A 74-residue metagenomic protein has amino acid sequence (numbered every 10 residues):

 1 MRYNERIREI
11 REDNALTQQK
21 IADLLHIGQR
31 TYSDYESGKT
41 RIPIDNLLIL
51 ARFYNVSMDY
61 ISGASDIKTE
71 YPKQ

Functional and structural regions predicted by a protein language model:
M1-D13: A short, Lys/Arg-rich alpha-helix, primarily the initiator
R6, T17, P43-N46, S57: Residues that mark the N-terminal boundary/hinge immediately upstream of a DNA-recognition element
E12, D23, R52: Alpha-helical residues within the helix-turn-helix
A15-D34: Short alpha-helical DNA-recognition segment
H26, D45-Y60: DNA major-groove recognition helix of helix-turn-helix/homeodomain DNA-binding modules
E36, Y54, S65: DNA major-groove recognition helix of helix-turn-helix
S62-Q74: Short, charged recognition helix plus adjacent turn of helix-turn-helix-like nucleic-acid-binding domains
